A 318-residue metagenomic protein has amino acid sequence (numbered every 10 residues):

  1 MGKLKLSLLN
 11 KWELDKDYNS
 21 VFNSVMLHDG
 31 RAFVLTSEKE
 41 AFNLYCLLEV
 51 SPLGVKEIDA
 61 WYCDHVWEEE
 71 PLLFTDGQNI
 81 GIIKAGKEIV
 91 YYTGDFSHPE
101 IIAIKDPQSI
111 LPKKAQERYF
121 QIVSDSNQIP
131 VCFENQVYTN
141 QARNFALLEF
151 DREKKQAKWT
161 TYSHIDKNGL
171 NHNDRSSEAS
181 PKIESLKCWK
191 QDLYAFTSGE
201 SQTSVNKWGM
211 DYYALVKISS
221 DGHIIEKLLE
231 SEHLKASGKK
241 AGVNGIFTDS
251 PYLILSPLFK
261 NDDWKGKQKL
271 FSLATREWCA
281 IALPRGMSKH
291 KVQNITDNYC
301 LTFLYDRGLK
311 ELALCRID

Functional and structural regions predicted by a protein language model:
N10-K16, W61-V66, I102-A115, W159-A179 (+1 more regions): Surface-exposed loop and turn segments in beta-propeller and other repeat-based domains that flank or scaffold
W12-F42: Beta-strand-rich domains and repeat architectures in extracellular enzymes and scaffolds, especially beta-propellers
N23-M26, L72-D76, R118-S126, K182-W189 (+2 more regions): Structural signature of eukaryotic scaffold interfaces centered on beta-propeller domains
V34-E38, I83-A85, V131-Q136, Q141 (+3 more regions): Recurrent small/Gly-Pro-centered beta-turn motifs in extracellular repeat architectures
K39-L44, Y138-R143, S204-D211, K260-G266 (+1 more regions): Short, solvent-exposed loop/turn segments at conserved positions within beta-propeller repeat blades
L44-L48, E88-V90, N144-L148, Y212-V216 (+2 more regions): A short loop-to-beta-strand structural motif that recurs across blades of beta-propeller domains
L229, L234-K240, E277-Q293: Conserved blade-ending motifs and adjacent loop-strand segments that build the rim/top face of beta-propeller domains
S288-D318: Blade-level signature of beta-propeller repeat domains, shared across WD40, Kelch, NHL, RCC1 and BNR/Asp-box propellers
